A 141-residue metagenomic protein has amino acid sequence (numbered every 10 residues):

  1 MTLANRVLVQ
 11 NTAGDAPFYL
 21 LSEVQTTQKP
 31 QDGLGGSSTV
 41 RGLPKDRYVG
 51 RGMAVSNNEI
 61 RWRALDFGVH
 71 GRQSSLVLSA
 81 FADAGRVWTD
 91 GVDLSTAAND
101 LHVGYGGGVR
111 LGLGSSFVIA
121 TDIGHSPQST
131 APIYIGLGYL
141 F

Functional and structural regions predicted by a protein language model:
M1-L76, W88: C-terminal outer-membrane beta-barrel translocator/porin domains of Gram-negative envelope proteins and their
M1-V7, S56, L76-A82, G107 (+2 more regions): Transmembrane beta-strands of outer-membrane beta-barrel proteins
N5, V40-D46, A80-G85, F117-P127: Transmembrane beta-strand segments that form the barrel wall of outer-membrane beta-barrel proteins
D46-G52, S95-L101, S126-S129: Replace "Gram-negative outer membrane beta-barrel proteins" with "bacterial and organellar outer membrane beta-barrel
E59-V69, V77-G106: Outer-membrane beta-barrel transmembrane domain signature
I60-A64, L111-L113, I123-H125, Y139: Residue-level signature of outer-membrane beta-barrel architecture
L111, T130-F141: Outer-membrane beta-barrel "beta-signal"
